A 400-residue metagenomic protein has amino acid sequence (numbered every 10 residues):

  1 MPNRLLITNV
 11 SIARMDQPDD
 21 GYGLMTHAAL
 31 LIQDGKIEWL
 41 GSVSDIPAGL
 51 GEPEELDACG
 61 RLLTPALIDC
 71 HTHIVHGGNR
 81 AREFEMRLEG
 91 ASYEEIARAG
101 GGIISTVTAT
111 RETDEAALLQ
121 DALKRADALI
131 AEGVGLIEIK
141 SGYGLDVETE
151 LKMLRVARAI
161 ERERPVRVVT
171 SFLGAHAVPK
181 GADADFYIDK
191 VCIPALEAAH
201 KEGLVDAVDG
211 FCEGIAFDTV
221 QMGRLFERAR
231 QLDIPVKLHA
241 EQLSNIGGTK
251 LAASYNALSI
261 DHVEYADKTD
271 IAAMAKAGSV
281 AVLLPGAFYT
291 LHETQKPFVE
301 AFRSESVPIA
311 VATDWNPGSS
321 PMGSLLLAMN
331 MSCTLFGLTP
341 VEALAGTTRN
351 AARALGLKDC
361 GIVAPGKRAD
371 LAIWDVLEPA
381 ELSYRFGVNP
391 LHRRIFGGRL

Functional and structural regions predicted by a protein language model:
M1-G49: N-terminal metal-binding scaffold of metallo-dependent hydrolase/deaminase domains
L6, P53-D57, R394: Conserved beta-strand scaffold positions in the cores of enzyme catalytic domains, especially in NTP/NDP-utilizing
V10, L30, G35, G60 (+14 more regions): Divalent metal-coordination and catalytic microenvironments
G51, A364-K367: Residue-level recognition of short, solvent-exposed, well-ordered loop/turn junctions that link secondary-structure
A58-D121: Metal-associated gating/positioning segment near the N- to mid-region
T106-D121, D127, G135-I246: Metal-coordinating catalytic core of metallo-dependent amide/deamination hydrolases
L129, A199, L225, A229 (+3 more regions): Generic structural signal for hydrophobic
P235, N245-I362, W374-V376, A380 (+2 more regions): Active-site-adjacent C-terminal substructures of enzyme catalytic domains
